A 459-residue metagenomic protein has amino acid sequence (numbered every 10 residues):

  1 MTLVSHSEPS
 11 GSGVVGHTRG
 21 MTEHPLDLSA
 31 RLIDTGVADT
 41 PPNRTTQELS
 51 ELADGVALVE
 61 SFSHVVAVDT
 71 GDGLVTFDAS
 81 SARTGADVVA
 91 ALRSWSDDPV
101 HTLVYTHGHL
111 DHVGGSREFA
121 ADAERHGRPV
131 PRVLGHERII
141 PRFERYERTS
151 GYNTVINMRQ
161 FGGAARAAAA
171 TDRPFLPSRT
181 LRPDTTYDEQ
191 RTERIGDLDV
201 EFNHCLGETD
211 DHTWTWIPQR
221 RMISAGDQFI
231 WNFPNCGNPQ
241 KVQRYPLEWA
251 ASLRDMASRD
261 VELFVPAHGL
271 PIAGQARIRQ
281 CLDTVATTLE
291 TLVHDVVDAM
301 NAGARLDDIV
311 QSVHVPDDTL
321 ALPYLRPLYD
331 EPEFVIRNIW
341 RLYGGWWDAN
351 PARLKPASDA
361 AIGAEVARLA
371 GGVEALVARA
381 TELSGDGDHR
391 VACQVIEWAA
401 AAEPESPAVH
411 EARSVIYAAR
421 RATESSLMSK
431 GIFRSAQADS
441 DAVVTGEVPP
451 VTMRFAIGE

Functional and structural regions predicted by a protein language model:
E8-D39, G151-V155, A164-A167, S258-E262 (+1 more regions): Accessory terminal helices/loops
G11, G16-E23, E118-F175: Binuclear metal-dependent hydrolase catalytic cores
P42, L49, D72, R83-V133: Active-site metal-binding motif and surrounding structural segment of the metallo-beta-lactamase
N43-D97, W214-G226: Conserved beta-strand hairpin/beta-sheet module of binuclear metal-dependent hydrolase folds, prominently
G55, V68, D78, L92 (+9 more regions): Divalent metal-coordination and catalytic microenvironments
L74, S81-R83, T192-R194, D199-A302: Metallo-beta-lactamase
G114-E118, F143-T149, P234-G237, Q275-R279: Short acidic, glycine/serine/threonine-rich loops at helix termini
P141-H204, E248-D260: Metallo-beta-lactamase
